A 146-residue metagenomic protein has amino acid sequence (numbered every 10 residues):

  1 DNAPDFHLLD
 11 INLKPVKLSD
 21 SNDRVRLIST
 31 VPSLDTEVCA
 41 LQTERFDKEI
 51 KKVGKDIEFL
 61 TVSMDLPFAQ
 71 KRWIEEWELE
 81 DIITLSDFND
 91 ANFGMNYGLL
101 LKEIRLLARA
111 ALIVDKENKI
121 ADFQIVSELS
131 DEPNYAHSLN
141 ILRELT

Functional and structural regions predicted by a protein language model:
D1-T146: Chalcogenol-based redox active-site neighborhoods
